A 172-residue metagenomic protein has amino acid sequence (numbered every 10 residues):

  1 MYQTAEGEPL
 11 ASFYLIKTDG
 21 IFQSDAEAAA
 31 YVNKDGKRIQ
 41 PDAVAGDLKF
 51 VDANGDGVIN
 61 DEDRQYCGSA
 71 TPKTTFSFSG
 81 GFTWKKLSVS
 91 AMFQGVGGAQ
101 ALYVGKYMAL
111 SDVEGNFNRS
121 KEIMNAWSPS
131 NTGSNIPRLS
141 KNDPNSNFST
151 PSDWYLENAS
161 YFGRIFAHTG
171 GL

Functional and structural regions predicted by a protein language model:
M1-L172: Outer/extracellular conduits and scaffolds centered on Gram-negative outer-membrane beta-barrels
